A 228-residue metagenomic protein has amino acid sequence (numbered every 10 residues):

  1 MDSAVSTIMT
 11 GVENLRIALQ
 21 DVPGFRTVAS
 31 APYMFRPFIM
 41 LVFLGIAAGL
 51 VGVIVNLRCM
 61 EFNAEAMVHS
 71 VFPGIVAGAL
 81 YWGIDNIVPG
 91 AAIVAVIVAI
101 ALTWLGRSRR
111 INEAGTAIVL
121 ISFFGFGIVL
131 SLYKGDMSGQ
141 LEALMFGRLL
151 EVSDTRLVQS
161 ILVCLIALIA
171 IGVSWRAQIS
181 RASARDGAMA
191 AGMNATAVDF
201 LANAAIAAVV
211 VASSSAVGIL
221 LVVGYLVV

Functional and structural regions predicted by a protein language model:
M1-I46: Membrane-interfacial amphipathic/re-entrant helices at transmembrane-helix boundaries
D21-T27, R109, T116-S174, L201-A204: Transmembrane helix-bundle core of multi-pass membrane transporters and related energy-transducing complexes
T27-F35, A77-N86, K134, D154 (+1 more regions): Helix-coil boundary and interhelical linker segments in multi-pass alpha-helical membrane proteins
Y33-G45, I84-V96, I161-L165, V211-Y225: Structural signature of hydrophobic alpha-helical transmembrane segments
L41-G49, I75, V96-I100, G125-I128 (+2 more regions): Hydrophobic core segments of alpha-helical transmembrane domains in multi-pass membrane transport and ion-translocation
I46-L50, V68-F72, V96, T196-A208 (+1 more regions): Hydrophobic alpha-helical segments embedded in the membrane of multi-pass proteins
V53-M137: Short loop segments and helix-boundary regions at transmembrane helix junctions of multi-pass inner-membrane proteins
I169-A202: Membrane-helix/interface signature in polytopic inner-membrane proteins
